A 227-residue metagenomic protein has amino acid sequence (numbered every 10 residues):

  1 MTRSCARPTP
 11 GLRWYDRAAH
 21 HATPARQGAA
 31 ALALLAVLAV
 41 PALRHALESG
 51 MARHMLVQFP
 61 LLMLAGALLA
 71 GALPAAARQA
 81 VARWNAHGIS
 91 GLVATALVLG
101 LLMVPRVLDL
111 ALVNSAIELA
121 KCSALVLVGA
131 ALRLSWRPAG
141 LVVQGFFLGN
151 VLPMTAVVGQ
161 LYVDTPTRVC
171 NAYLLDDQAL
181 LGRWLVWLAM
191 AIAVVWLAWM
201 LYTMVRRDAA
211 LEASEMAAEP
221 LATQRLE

Functional and structural regions predicted by a protein language model:
T2-E227: Alpha-helical membrane segments of multi-pass proteins
